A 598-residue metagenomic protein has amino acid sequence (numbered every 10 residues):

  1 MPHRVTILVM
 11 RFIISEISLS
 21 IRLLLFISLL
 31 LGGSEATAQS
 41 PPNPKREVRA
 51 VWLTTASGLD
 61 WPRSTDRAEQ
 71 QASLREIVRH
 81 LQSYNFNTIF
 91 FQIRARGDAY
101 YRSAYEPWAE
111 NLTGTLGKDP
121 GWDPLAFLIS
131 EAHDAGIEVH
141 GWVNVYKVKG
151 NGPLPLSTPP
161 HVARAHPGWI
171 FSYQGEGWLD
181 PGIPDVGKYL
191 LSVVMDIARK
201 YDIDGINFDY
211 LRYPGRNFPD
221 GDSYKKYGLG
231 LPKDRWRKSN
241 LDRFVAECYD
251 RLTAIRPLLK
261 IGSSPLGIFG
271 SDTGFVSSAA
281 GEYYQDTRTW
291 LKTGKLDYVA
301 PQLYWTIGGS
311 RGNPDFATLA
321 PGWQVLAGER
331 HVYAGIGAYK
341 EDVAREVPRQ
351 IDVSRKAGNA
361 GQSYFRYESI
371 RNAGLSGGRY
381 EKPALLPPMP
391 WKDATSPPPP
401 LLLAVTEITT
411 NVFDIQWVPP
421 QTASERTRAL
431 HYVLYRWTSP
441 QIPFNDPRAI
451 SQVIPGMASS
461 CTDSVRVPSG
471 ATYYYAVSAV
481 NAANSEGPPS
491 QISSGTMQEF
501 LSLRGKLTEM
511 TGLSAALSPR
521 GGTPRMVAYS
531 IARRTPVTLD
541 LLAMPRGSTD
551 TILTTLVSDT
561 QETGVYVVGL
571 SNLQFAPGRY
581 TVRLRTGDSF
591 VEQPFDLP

Functional and structural regions predicted by a protein language model:
T54-E69, G141, Y146-D196, K200: Active-site-adjacent "subsite" loops/lids of carbohydrate-active enzymes
F86-N87, A135, R164-T289, T293-K295 (+1 more regions): Polysaccharide-binding and catalytic clefts of secreted carbohydrate-active enzymes
T287, K292-G312, W323, R330-A394: Substrate-binding cleft of secreted/luminal carbohydrate-active enzymes
S376-T427, S469, N484-R504: Pro/Thr/Ser/Gly-rich low-complexity, intrinsically disordered linker/stalk tracts
L430-S469: Recognizes extended acidic, P/S/T-rich segments that occur within or adjacent to Ig-like beta-sandwich modules
M457-S459, P545-A576: Glycine-centered tight-turn motifs at strand-turn-strand junctions
D463-S485: Beta-strand-rich modules
L501-A516, P524-V527, P577-P598: C-terminal tail/sorting-segment detector
